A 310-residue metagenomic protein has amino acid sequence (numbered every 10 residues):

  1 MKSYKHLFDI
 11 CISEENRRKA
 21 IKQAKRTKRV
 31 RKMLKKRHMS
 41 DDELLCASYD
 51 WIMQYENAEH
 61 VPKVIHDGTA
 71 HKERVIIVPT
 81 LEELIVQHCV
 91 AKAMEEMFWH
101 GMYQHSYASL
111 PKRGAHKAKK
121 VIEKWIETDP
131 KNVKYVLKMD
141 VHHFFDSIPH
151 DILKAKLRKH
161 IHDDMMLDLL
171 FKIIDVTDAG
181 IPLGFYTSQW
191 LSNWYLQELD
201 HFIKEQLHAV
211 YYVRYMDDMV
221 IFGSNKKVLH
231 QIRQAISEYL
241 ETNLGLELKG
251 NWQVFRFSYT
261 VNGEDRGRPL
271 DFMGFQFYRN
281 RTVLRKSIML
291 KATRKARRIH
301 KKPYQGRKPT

Functional and structural regions predicted by a protein language model:
M1-C46: Non-catalytic, polymerase-adjacent accessory regions of viral genome-replication enzymes
S3-L7, A91-P149: Active-site-proximal segment of RNA-dependent polymerases
Q23-K36, H66-I77, Y103-H105: Glycine-/proline-rich flexible loop or hinge segments
A47-K72, I85, H162-V176: Reverse-transcriptase-like RNA-dependent polymerase core
W51, K120-M216, V220-E241, F255-R256 (+2 more regions): Conserved polymerase palm-domain catalytic core
E73-M102, D178-E205: Conserved pre-motif C helix in the palm subdomain of viral-like polymerases
L248-L270, N280-V283: Short acidic, Pro/Gly- and aromatic-enriched capping/linker segments at domain boundaries
G267-T310: Active-site and adjacent loop segments of nucleotide-processing enzymes that use two-metal-ion phosphate chemistry
